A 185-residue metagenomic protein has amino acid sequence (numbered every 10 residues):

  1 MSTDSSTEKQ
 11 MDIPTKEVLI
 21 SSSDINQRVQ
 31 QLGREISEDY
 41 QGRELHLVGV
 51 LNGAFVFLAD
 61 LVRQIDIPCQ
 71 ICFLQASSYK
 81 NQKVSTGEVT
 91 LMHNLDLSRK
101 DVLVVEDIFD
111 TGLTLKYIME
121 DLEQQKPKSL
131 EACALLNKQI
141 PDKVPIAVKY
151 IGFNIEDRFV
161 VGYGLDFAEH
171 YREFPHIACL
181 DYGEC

Functional and structural regions predicted by a protein language model:
M1-C185: PRPP-associated nucleotide enzymes
